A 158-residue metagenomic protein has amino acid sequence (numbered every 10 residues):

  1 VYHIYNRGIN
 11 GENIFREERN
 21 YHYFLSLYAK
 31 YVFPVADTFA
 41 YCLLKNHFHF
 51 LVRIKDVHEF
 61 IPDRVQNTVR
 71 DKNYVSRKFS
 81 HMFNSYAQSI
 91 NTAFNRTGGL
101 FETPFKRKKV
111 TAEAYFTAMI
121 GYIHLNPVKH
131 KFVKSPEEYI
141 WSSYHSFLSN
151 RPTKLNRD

Functional and structural regions predicted by a protein language model:
V1-K45, R53-D158: Short Pro-Cys-Gly-centered "Cys-loop" motif that presents a nucleophilic cysteine in a tight turn
